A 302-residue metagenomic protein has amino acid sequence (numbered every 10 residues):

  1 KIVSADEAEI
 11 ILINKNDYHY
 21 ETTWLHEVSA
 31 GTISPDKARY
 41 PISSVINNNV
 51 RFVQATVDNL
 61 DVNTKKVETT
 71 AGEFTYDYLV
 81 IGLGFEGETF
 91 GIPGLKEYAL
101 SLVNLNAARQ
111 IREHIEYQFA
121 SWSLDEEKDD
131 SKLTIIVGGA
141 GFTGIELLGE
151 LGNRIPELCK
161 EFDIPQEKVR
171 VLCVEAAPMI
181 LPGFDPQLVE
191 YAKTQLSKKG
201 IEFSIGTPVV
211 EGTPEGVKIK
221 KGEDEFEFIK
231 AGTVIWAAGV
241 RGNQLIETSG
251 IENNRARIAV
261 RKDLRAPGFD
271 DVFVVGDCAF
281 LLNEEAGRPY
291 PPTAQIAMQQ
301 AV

Functional and structural regions predicted by a protein language model:
K1-Q54, D58, I135-I136, I145-G183 (+1 more regions): Beta1-alpha1 glycine-rich phosphate/pyrophosphate-binding loop at the start of Rossmann-like nucleotide-binding domains
H19-T22, E88-G91, Q244-L245, L281-E284: Short acidic/His/Gly/Ser-rich catalytic and metal-binding motifs that mark active-site loops of diverse hydrolases
V50-N59, G152-K262, G268: A Rossmann-like FAD-binding core segment of flavoenzymes
R51-T134, G138, E223-D224, I235: FAD-binding core/adjacent interface of flavoenzyme oxidoreductases
G84-G87, L148, V240-G242: Short glycine-rich anion-binding loops that position phosphate/pyrophosphate groups of nucleotides and phosphorylated
E97-D129, I229-Q299: FAD-site-proximal beta/loop scaffold in flavoenzymes
N153-P156, Q295-V302: Internal hydrophobic alpha-helix adjacent to the cofactor/substrate pocket in enzyme cavities
